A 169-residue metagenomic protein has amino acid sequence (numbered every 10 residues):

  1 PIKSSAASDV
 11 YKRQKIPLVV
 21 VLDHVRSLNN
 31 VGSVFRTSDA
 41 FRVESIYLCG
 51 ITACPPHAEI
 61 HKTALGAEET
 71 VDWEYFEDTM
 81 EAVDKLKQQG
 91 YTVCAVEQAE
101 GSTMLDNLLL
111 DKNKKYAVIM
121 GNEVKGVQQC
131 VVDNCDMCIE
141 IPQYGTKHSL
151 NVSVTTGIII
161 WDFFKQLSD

Functional and structural regions predicted by a protein language model:
P1-A7, Y11: Single conserved hydrophobic/aromatic residue that forms the stacking wall/gate of nucleotide- or nucleobase-binding
R26-V34, N151-T155: Amphipathic alpha-helical repeat scaffolds
D39-A40: N-terminal helix-turn-helix
I46-G50: Short internal beta-strands
I51-A53, E123, Q143-K147: Short, acidic/turn-prone active-site loops that include or flank metal/cofactor- and phosphate-binding residues
H57-V127: S-adenosyl-L-methionine/SAH cofactor-binding core of RNA-modifying enzymes
Q129-D169: Structured adenosyl-cofactor binding patch, chiefly the S-adenosyl-L-methionine
